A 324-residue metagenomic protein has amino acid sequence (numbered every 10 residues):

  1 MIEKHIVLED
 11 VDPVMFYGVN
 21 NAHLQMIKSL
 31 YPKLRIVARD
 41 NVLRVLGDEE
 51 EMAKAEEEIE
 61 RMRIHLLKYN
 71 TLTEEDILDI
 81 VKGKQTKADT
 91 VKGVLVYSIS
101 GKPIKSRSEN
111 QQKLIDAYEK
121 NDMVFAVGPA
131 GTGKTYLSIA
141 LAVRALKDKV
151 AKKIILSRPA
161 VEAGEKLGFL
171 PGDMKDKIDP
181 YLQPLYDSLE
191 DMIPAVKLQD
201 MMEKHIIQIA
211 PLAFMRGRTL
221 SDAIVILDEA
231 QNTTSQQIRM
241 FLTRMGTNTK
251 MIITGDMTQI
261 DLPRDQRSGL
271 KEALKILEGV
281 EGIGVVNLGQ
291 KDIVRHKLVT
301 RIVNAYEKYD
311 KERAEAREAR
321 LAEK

Functional and structural regions predicted by a protein language model:
M1-V14: N-terminal presequence-like segments and adjacent domain-start helices
V11, N21, E49-E50, N232 (+1 more regions): Short, surface-exposed acidic/glycine-rich loop or hinge patches that mediate macromolecular interfaces
V11-Y31: Short amphipathic alpha-helix segments
H23, A55-E58, I238: Hydrophobic side chains in well-ordered alpha-helices
S29, I36-V91: Interdomain "pre-motor" coupling segment immediately N-terminal to P-loop NTPase/helicase cores
P32-I36, V285-V286: A short linear hydrophobic-aromatic micro-motif
D79, K84-E109: Conserved loop-to-helix interface motifs that mediate assembly, gating, or partner/ligand docking in ancient ring
Y97-L227, Q231-K324: Conserved helicase motor core of SF1/SF2 NTP-dependent helicases
